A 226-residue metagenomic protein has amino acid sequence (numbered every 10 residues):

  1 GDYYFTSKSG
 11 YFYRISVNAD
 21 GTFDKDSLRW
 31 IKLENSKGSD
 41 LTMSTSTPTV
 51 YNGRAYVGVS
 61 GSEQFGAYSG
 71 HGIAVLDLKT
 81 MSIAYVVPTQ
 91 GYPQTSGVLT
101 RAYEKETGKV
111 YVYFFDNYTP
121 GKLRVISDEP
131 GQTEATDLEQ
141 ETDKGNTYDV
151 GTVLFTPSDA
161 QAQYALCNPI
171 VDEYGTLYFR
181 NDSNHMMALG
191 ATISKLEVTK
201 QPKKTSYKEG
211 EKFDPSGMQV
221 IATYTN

Functional and structural regions predicted by a protein language model:
G1-T192: Extracytoplasmic/lumenal domain signature
T192-N226: Beta-rich interaction/scaffold domains
